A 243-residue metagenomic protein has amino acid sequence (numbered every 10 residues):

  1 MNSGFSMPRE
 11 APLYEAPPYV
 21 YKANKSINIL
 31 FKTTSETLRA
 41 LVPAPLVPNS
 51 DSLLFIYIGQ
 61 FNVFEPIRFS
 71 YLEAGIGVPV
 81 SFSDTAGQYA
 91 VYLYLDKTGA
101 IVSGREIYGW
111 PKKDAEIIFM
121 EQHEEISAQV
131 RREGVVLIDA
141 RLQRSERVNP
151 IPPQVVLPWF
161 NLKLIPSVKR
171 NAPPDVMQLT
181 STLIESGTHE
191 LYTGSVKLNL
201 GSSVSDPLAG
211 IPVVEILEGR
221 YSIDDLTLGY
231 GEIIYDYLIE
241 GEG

Functional and structural regions predicted by a protein language model:
M1-E65, F69-Y71, G201-P212, Y221-L228 (+1 more regions): N-terminal domain-onset segments
S3-E10, E106-G243: Interaction-surface and assembly-scaffold signal
R9-P12, S26-N28, N49-W159: Structured soluble/peripheral alpha/beta segments that form catalytic or ligand/cofactor-binding pockets
P17-P18, T34-V42, D51, Q88-V91 (+2 more regions): A broad, low-specificity signal for short, low-complexity segments enriched in glycine/proline and polar/charged
